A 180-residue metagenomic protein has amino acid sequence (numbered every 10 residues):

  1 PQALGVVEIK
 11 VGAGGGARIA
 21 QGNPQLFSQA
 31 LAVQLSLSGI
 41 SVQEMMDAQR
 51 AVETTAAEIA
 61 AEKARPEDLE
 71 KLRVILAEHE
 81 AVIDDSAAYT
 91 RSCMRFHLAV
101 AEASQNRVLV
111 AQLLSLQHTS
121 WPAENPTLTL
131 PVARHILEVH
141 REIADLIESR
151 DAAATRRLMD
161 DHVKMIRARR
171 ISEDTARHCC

Functional and structural regions predicted by a protein language model:
P1-V52, E58, T175-C180: Short linear motifs at protein or domain termini
M45-N125, I136-E142, A154-R169: Conserved amphipathic alpha-helical segments that form helical-bundle/coiled-coil interaction surfaces
L128, V132-A133: Extended hydrophobic/aromatic segments used for targeting, binding, or gating
L146-A154: Well-ordered alpha/beta subsegment
A153, A168-C180: Generic C-terminal helix-cap and adjacent flexible tail
